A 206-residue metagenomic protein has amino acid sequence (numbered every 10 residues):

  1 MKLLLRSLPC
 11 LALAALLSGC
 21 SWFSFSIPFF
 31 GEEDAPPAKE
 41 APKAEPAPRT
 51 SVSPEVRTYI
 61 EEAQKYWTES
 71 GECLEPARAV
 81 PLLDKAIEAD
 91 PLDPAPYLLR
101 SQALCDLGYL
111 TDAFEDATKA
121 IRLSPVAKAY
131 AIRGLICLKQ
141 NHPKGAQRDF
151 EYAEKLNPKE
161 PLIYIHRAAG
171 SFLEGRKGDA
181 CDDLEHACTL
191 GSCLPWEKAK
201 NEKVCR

Functional and structural regions predicted by a protein language model:
V52-L92, Q102, D106: Alpha-helical segment of the N-proximal tetratricopeptide repeat
G71-L82, D106-K119, Q140-Y152, G175-D183: Structural signature of tandem alpha-helical TPR/SEL1-like repeats, specifically the intra-repeat loop/turn
K85-E88, T118-R122, E151-K155, C188-T189: Conserved structural position within tetratricopeptide repeats
P91, S124-P125, P158, S192: Short coil turns that delineate tetratricopeptide repeat
P96, A129-Y130, I163, P195-E197: TPR alpha-solenoid repeat register
L99, I132, H166, K200-N201: Canonical tetratricopeptide repeat
K155, I165, A169-P195: TPR/TPR-like (Sel1-like) alpha-helical repeat modules
